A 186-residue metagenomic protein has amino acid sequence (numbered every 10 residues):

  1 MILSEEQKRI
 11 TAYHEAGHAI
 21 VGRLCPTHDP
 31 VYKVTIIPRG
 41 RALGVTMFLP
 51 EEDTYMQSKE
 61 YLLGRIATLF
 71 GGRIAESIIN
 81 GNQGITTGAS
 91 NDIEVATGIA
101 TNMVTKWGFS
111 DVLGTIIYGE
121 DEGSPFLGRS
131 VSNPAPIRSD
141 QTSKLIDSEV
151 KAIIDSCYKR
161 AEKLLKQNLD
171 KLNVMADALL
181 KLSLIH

Functional and structural regions predicted by a protein language model:
M1-E5: P-loop NTPase nucleotide-binding/switch module
Q7-Y13, A19-I185: Soluble catalytic regions of large protease machineries
